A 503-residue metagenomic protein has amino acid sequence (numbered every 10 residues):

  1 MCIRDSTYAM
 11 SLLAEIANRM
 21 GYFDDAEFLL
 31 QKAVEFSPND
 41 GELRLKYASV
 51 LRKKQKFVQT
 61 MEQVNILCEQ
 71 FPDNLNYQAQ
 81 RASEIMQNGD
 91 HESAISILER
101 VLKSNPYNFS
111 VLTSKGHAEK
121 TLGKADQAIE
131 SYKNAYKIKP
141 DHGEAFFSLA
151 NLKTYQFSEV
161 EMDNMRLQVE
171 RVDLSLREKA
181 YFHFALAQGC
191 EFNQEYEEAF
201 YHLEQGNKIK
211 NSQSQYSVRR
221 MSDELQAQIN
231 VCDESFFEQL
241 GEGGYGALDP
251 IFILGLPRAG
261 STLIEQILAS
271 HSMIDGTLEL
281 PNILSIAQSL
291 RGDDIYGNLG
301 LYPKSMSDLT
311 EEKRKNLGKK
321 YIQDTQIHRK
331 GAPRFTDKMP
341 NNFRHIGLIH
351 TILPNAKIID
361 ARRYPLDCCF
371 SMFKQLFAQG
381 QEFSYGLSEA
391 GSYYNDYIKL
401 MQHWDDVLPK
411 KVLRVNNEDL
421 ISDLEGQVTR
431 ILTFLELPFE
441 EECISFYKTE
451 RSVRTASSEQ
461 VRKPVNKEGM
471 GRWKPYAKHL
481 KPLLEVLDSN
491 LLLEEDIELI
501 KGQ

Functional and structural regions predicted by a protein language model:
M1-S6: Conserved small/polar residues in nucleotide/adenosyl-binding loops
T7-Y8, G41-E42, L75-N76, H91 (+3 more regions): Helix-start (N-cap) detector for alpha-helical repeat units in TPR-like alpha-solenoids, especially tetratricopeptide
F147-A150, M162-D173, F182-P250, N298-P333 (+3 more regions): PAPS-dependent sulfotransferases, especially Golgi type II membrane carbohydrate sulfotransferases
G244-T351: Phosphate-binding active sites in nucleotide-utilizing proteins
